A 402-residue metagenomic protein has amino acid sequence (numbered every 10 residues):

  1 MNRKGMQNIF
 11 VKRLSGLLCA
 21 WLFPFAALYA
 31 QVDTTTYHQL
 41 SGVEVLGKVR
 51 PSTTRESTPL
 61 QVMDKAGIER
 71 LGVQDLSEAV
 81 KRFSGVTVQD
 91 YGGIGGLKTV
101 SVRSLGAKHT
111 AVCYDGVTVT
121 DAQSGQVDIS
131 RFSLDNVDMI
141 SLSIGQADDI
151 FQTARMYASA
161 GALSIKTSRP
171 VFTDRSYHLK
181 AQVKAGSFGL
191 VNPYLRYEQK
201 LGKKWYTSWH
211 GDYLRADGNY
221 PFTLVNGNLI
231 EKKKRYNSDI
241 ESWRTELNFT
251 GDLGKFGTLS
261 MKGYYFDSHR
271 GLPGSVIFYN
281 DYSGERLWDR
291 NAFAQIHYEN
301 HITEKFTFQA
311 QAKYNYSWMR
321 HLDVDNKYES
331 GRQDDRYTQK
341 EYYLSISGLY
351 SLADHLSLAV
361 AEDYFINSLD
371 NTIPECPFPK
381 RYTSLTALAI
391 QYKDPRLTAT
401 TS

Functional and structural regions predicted by a protein language model:
Y37-E69, T99: N-terminal periplasmic "start-of-domain" segments of outer-membrane beta-barrel proteins
S77-T118: Extracytoplasmic beta-strand/coil segments of soluble accessory domains associated with Gram-negative outer-membrane
A107, G202-K204, L214, G254-F256 (+3 more regions): Outer-membrane beta-barrel channels and translocator barrels
L134-K180: A beta-strand signature from Gram-negative outer-membrane beta-barrel systems, especially the internal plug domain
T167, V183-S187, Y213-D217, Y265-H269 (+4 more regions): Transmembrane beta-strands of outer-membrane beta-barrel pores
Y177-A181, T207-W209, L259-M261, T307-A312 (+2 more regions): Transmembrane beta-strands of outer-membrane beta-barrel proteins
L195-Q199, T245-G251, A294-N300, L344-Y350 (+1 more regions): Residues on the lipid-exposed face of transmembrane beta-strands in outer-membrane beta-barrel proteins
A216-F222, E231-R244, T250-Q309, Y314-E341 (+1 more regions): Flexible loop and strand-edge segments within Gram-negative outer membrane beta-barrel domains
